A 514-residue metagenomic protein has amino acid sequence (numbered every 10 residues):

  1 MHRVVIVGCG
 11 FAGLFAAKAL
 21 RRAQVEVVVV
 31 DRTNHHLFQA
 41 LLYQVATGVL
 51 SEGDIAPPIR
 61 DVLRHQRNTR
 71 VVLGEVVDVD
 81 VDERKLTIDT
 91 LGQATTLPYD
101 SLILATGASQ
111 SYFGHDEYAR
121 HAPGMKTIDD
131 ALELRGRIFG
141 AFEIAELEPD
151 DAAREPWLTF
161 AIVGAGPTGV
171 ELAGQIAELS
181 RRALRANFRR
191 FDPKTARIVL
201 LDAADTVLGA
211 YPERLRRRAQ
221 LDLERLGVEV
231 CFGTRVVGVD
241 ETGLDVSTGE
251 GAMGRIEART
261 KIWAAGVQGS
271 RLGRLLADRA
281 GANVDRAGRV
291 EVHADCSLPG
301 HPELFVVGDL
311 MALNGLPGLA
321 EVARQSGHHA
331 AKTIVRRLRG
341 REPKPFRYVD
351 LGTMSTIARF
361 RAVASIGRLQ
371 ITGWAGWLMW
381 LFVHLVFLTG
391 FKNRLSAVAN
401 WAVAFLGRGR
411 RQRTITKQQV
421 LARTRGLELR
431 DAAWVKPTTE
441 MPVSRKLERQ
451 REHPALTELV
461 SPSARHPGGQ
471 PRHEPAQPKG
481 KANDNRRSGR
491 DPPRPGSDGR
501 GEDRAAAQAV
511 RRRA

Functional and structural regions predicted by a protein language model:
M1, S326, A331-E448, H453-V460 (+2 more regions): C-terminal, flexible cofactor-proximal segment of oxidoreductases
M1, T69-A161, E250-G251, I262: FAD-binding core/adjacent interface of flavoenzyme oxidoreductases
M1-L73, V77-D78, F160, P167-Y211 (+3 more regions): Beta1-alpha1 glycine-rich phosphate/pyrophosphate-binding loop at the start of Rossmann-like nucleotide-binding domains
V7, P98-G107, I256-G266, G327: Short hydrophobic core segments
Q66-K85, A177-A294, P343: A Rossmann-like FAD-binding core segment of flavoenzymes
G107-Q110, A173, V267-G269: Short glycine-rich anion-binding loops that position phosphate/pyrophosphate groups of nucleotides and phosphorylated
R120-P149, G243, G254-S326: FAD-site-proximal beta/loop scaffold in flavoenzymes
R449-H466, R472-A514: Long, low-complexity, intrinsically disordered segments
